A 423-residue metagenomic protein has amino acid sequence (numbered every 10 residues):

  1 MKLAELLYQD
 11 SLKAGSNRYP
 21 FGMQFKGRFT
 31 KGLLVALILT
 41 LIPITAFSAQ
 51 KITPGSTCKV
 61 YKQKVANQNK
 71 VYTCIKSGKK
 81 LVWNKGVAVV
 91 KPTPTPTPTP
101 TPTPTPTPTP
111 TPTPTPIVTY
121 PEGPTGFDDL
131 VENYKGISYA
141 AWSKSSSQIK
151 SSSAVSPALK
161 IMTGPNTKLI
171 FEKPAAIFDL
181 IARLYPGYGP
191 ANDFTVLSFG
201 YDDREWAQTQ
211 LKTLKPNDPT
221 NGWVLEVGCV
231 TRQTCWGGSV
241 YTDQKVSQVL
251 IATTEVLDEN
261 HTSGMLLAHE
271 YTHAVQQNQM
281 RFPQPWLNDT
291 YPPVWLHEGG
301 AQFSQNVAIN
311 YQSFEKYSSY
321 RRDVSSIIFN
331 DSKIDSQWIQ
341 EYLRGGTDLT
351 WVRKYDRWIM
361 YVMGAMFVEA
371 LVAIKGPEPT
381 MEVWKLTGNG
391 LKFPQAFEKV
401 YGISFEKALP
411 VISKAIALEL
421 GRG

Functional and structural regions predicted by a protein language model:
M1-G27: N-terminal secretory signal peptides that target proteins for export/translocation
G27-S48: Secretory targeting and sorting signals
A49-Q63: Secreted, propeptide-processed cysteine-rich mini-domains
Q68-T73: Extracellular disulfide-bonded cysteine-rich modules/repeats
K91-T119, I412: Ser/Thr-rich, Proline-interspersed low-complexity disordered segments
P114-V256, G264-M265, F405-L409, A417-L420: Non-catalytic architectural context of zinc metalloproteases
V230-N330: Zinc-dependent metallopeptidase catalytic helix centered on the HExxH motif and its immediate flanking segment
P285-V362, I374, W384-G423: Acidic/His/Gly-enriched intrinsically disordered linker/tail segments that often contain short helix/coil "MoRF-like"
